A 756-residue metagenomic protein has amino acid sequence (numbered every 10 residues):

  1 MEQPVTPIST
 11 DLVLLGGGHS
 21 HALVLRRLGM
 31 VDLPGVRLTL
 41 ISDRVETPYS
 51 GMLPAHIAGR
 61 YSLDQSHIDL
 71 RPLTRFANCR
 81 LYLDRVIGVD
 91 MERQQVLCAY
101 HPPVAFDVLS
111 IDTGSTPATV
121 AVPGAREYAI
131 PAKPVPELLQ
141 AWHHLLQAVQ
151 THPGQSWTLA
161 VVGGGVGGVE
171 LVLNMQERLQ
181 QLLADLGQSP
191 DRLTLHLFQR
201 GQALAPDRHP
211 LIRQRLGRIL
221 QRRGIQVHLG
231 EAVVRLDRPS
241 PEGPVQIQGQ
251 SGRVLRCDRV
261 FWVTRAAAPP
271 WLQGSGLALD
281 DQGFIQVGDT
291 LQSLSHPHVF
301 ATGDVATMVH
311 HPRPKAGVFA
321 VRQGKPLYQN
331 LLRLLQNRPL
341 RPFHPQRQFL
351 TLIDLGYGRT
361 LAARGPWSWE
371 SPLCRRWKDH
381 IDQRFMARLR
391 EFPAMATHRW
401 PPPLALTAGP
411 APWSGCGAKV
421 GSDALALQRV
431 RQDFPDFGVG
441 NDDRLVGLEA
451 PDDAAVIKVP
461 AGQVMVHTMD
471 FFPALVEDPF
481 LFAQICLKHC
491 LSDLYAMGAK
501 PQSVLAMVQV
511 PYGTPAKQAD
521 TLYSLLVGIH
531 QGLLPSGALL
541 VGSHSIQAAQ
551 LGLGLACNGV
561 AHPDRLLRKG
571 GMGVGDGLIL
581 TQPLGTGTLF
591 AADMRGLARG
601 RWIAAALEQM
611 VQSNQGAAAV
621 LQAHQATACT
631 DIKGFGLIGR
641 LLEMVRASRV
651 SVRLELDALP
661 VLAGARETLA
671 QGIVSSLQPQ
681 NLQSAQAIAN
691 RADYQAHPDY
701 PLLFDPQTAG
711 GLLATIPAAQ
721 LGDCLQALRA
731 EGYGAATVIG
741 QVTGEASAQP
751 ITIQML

Functional and structural regions predicted by a protein language model:
E2, I8, Y357-L404: C-terminal auxiliary extensions adjacent to catalytic cores
E2-R80, L159, V169-P210: Beta1-alpha1 glycine-rich phosphate/pyrophosphate-binding loop at the start of Rossmann-like nucleotide-binding domains
E2-S9, N78-A160, L186-G187, Q250 (+1 more regions): FAD-binding core/adjacent interface of flavoenzyme oxidoreductases
L81-G88, E177-D289: A Rossmann-like FAD-binding core segment of flavoenzymes
E127-Q155, V254-V321, Q329: FAD-site-proximal beta/loop scaffold in flavoenzymes
G283-F300, H344, T360-P366, A455-I457: FAD-binding beta-loop-beta segment adjacent to the flavin cofactor pocket
V305-D354: A conserved FAD-binding loop/helix module that cradles the flavin
P402-L756: Helix-biased detector of long, well-ordered alpha-helical tracts
